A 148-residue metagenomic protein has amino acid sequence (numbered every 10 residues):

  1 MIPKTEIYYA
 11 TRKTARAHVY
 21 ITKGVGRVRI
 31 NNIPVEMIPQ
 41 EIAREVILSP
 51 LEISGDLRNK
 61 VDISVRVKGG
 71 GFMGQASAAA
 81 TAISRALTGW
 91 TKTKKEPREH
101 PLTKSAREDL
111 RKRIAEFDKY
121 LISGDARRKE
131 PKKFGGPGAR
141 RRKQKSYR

Functional and structural regions predicted by a protein language model:
M1-K13, A17-T22, G26-I47, E52-G55 (+2 more regions): Structured, basic alpha/beta domains of bacterial-type, RNA-associated proteins
G55-V61, G74: Active-site- and interface-proximal helix/loop "cap" or "latch" segments in soluble metabolic and energy-transducing
R66-G74: A short glycine/serine-rich beta->alpha loop
M73-G89: Ordered, amphipathic secondary-structure segments that act as subunit-interaction surfaces in large macromolecular
